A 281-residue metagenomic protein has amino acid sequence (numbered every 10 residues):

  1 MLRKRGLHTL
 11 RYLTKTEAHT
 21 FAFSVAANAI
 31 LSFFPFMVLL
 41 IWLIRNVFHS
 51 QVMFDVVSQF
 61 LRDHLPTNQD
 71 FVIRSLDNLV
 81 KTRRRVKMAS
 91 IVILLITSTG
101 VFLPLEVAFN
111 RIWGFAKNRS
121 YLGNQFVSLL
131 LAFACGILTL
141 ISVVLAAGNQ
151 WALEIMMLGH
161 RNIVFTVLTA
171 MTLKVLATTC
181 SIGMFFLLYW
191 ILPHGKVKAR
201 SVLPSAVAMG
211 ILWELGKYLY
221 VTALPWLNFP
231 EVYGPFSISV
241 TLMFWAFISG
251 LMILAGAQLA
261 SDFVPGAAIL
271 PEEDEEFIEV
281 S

Functional and structural regions predicted by a protein language model:
M1-S281: Membrane-embedded alpha-helices and immediately adjacent juxtamembrane helical segments in alpha-helical membrane
